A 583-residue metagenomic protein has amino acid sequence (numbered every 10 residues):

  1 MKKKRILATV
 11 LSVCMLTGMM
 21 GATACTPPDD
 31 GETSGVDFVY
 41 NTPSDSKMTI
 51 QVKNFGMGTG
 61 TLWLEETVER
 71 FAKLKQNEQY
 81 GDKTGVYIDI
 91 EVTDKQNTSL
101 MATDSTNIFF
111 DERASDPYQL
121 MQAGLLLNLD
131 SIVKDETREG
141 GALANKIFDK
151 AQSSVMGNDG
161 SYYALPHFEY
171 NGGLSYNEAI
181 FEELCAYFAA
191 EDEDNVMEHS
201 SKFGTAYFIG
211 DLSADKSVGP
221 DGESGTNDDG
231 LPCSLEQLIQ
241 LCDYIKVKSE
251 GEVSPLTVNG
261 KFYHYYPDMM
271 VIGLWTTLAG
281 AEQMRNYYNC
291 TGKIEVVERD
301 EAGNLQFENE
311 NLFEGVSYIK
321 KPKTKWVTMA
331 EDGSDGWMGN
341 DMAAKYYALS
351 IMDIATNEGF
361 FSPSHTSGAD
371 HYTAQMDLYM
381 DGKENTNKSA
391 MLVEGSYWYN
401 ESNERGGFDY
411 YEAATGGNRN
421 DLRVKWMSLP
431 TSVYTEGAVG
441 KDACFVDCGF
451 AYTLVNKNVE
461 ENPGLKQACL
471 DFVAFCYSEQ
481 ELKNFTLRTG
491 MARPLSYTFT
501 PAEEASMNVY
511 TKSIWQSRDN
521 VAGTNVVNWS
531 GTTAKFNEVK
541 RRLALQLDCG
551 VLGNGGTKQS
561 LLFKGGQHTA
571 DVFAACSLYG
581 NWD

Functional and structural regions predicted by a protein language model:
A8, A22-L125, K134-L143, C185-Y207 (+2 more regions): Conserved N-terminal structural module of periplasmic/extracytoplasmic solute-binding proteins
L11, M15-M20: Hydrophobic core
E91-N128, G141-A164, L174, E236-V253 (+2 more regions): Pocket-flanking alpha-helical
E112-G172, E182-S201, E295-R299, E308 (+2 more regions): Hinge/lid segment of periplasmic solute-binding proteins
M156, G160, G222-T226, N387-K388 (+1 more regions): Extracytoplasmic/periplasmic substrate-recognition and gating elements
N195, Y207, L212-G230, T291-E295 (+2 more regions): Acidic, glycine-anchored loop motifs typical of Ca2+
C242, E282-T373, L429: Glycine-centered hinge/linker elements that transmit conformational signals in sensory and ligand-binding systems
L482, S496-D583: Conserved C-terminal helix/tail region of periplasmic/extracytoplasmic solute-binding proteins
